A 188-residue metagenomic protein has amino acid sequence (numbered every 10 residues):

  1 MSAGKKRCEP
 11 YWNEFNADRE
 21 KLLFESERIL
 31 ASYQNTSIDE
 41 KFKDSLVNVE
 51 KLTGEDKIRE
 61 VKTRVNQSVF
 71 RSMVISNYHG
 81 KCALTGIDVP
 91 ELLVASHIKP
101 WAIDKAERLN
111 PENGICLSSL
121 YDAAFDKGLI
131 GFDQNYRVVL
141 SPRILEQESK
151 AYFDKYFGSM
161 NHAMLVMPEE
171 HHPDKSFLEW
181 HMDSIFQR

Functional and structural regions predicted by a protein language model:
M1, K81, I103: Polyanion-binding interface signature
M1-S45, P168-R188: Contiguous surface segments at macromolecular interaction interfaces
A17-S72, S76, G80-A95: A short mid-domain helix/strand-loop element embedded in enzyme catalytic domains that forms or borders the active-site
E55-R59, V65, V69, I87-P90 (+1 more regions): A detector for short metal-coordination/catalytic motifs
